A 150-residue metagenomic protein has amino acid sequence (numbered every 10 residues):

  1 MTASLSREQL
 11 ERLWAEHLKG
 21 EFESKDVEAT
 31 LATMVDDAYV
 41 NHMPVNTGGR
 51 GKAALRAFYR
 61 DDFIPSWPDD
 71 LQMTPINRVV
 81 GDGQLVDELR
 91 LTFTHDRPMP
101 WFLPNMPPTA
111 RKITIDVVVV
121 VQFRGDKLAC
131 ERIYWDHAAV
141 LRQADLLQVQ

Functional and structural regions predicted by a protein language model:
M1-Q150: C-terminal and inter-domain tail/linker signature
